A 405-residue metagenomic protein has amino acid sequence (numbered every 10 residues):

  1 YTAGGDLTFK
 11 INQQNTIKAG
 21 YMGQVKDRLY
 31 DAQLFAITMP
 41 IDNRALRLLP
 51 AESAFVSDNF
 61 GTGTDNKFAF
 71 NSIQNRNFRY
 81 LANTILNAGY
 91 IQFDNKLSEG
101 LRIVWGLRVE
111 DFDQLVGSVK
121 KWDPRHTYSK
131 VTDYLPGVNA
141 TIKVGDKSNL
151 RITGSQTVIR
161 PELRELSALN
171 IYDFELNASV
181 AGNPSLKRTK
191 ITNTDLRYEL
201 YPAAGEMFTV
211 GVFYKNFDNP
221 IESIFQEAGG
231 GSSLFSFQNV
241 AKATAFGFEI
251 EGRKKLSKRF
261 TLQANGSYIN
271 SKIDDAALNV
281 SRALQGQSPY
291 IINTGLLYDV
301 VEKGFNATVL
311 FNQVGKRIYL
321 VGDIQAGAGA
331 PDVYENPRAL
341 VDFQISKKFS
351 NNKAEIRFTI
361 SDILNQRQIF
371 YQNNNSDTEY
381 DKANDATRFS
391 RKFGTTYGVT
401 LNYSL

Functional and structural regions predicted by a protein language model:
Y1, N83-N87, K130-Y134, K190-T194 (+5 more regions): Residues that define the transmembrane beta-barrel architecture of outer-membrane proteins
T2-G61, D65, N71-F217, L297 (+1 more regions): Structural signature of Gram-negative outer-membrane beta-barrels, strongest in the C-terminal barrel of TonB-dependent
G4, A181-N183, K187, N193 (+4 more regions): Outer membrane beta-barrel strand-and-loop segments of large Gram-negative receptors, especially TonB-dependent
D6, Q74-R79, G117-T127, S179-P184 (+5 more regions): Extracellular loop and loop/strand-boundary signature of outer-membrane beta-barrel proteins
N12-Q14, S98-G100, K143-K147, I191 (+8 more regions): Outer-membrane beta-barrel channels and translocator barrels
Y30-A36, L115-W122, L163-L169, L176-A178 (+4 more regions): Outer-membrane beta-barrel translocator domains and adjoining extracellular loop/strand segments of Gram-negative
Y214-N216, S236-G322, N402: Gram-negative outer-membrane beta-barrel transporters
D218, Q313-G322, K347-L405: C-terminal beta-signal and adjacent terminal beta-strands/loops of Gram-negative outer-membrane beta-barrel proteins
